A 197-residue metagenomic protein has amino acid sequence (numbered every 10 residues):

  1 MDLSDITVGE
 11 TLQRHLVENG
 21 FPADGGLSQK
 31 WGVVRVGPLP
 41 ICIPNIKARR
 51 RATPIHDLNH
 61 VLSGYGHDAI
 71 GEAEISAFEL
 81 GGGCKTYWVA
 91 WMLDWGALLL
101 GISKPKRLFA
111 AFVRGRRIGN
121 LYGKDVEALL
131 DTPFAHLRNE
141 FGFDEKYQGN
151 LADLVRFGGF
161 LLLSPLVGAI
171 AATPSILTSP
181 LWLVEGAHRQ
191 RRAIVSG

Functional and structural regions predicted by a protein language model:
M1-N139, F143-D144: Core of folded catalytic or high-affinity ligand/protein-binding domains in predominantly eukaryotic proteins
R117-G197: Sequence termini and other peripheral, non-core segments
